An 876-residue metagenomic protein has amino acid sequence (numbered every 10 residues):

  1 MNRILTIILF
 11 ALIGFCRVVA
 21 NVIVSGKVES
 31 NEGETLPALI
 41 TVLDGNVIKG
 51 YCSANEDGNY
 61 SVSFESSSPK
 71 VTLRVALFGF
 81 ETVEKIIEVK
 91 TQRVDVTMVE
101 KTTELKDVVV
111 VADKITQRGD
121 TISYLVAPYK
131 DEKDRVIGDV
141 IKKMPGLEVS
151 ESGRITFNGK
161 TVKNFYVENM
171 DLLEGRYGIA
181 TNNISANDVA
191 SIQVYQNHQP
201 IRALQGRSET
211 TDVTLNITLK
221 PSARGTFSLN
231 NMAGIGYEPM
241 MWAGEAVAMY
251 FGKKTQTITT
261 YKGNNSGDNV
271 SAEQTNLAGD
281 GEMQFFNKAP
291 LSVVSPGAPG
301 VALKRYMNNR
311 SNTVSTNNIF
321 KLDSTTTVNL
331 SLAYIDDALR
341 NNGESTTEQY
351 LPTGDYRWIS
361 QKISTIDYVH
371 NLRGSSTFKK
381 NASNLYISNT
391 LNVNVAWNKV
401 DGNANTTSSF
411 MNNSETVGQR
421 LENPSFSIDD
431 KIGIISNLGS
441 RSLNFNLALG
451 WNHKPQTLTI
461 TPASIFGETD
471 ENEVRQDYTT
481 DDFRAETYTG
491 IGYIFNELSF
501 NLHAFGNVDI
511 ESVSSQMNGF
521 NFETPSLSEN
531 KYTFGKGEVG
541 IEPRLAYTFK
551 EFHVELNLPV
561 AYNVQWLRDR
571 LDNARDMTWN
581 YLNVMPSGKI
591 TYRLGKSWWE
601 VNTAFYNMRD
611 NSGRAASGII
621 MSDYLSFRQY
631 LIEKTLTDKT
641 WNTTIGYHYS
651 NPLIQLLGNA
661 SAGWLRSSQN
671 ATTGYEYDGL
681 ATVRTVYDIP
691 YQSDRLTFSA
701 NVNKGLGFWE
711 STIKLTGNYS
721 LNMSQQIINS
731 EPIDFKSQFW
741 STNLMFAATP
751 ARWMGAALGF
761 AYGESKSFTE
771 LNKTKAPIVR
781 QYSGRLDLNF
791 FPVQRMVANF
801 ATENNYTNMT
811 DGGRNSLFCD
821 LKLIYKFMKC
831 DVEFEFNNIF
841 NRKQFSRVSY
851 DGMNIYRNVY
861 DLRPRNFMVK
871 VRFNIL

Functional and structural regions predicted by a protein language model:
A20-N21, K27, D57-N59, F78-E81 (+18 more regions): Membrane-proximal, glycine/serine-rich, low-complexity loop/turn segments characteristic of large bacterial
S30-G45, S68: Short, ordered, surface-exposed loop/turn motifs in non-cytosolic proteins
V42-K49, T72-K85: A short, solvent-exposed loop/turn motif at the edges and junctions of modular extracellular/periplasmic domains
V47-N59: Short, acidic Ser/Thr/Gly-rich low-complexity loop/linker segments typical of extracellular and cell-surface proteins
Q205-R207, V270-N276, R340-W358, K399-T416 (+14 more regions): Outer-membrane beta-barrel translocator domains and adjoining extracellular loop/strand segments of Gram-negative
E238, Y306-N308, S364-Y368, G418-F426 (+10 more regions): Replace "Gram-negative outer membrane beta-barrel proteins" with "bacterial and organellar outer membrane beta-barrel
A448-K454, T480-Y488, G492-S514, N518-S667 (+4 more regions): Structural signature of Gram-negative outer-membrane beta-barrels, strongest in the C-terminal barrel of TonB-dependent
S526-Y532, E538-G540, Y630, L636 (+1 more regions): Outer membrane beta-barrel strand-and-loop segments of large Gram-negative receptors, especially TonB-dependent
